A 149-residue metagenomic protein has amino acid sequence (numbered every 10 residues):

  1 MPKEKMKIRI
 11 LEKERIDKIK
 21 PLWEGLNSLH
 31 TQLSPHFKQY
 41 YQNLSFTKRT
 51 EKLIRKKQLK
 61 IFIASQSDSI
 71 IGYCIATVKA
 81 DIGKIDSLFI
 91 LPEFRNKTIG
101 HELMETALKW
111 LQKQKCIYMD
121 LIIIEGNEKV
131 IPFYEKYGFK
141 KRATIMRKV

Functional and structural regions predicted by a protein language model:
K5-L22: A short beta-loop-alpha structural element at the N-terminal edge of CoA-dependent acyl/N-acetyltransferase catalytic
N27-R49: Conserved GNAT-fold acetyl-CoA-binding loop/helix
K48-I63, K84: A short helix-loop-beta-strand connector motif used in the catalytic cores of GNAT acetyltransferases and, in some
I63, S69-T77, K84: Conserved beta-strand in the GNAT
V78-D86, R95, K141-R142: A conserved beta-turn-beta hairpin within the catalytic core of GNAT-like acetyltransferases that forms part
I90, N96-K109, K136: Conserved acetyl-CoA-binding loop-helix of GNAT-fold acetyltransferases
L111-I122: Conserved GNAT acetyl-CoA-binding A-motif
L121-I131, R147-V149: Conserved beta-strand-loop-alpha-helix junction that forms the acyl-donor binding cleft
